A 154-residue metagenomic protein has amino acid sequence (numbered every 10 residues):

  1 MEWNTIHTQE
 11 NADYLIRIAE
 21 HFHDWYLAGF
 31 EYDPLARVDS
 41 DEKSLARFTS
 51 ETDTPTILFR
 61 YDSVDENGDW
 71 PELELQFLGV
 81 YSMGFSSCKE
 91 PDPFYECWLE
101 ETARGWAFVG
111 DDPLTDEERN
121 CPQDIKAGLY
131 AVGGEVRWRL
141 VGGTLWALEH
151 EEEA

Functional and structural regions predicted by a protein language model:
M1-A154: Surface-exposed, interaction-prone regions used to assemble/regulate multi-protein complexes
